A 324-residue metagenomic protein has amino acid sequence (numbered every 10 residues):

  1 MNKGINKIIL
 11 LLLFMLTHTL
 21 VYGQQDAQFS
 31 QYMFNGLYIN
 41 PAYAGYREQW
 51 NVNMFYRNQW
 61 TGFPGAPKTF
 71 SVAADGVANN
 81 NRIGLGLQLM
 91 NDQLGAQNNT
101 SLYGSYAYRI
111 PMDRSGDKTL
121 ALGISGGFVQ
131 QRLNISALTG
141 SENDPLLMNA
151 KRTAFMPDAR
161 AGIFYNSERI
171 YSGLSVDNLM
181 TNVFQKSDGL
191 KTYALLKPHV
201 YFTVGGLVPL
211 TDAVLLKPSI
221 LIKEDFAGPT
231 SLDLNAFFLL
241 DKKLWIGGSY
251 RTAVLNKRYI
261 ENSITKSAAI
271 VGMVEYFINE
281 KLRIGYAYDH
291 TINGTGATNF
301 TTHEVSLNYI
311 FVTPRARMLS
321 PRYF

Functional and structural regions predicted by a protein language model:
M1-I8, M112-R114: Positively charged n-region of N-terminal signal peptides that target proteins for export
K7-T17: Sec-dependent N-terminal signal peptides
T19-G23: Sec/Tat signal peptide C-region and signal peptidase I cleavage site
Q24-F324: Subset of outer-membrane beta-barrel
